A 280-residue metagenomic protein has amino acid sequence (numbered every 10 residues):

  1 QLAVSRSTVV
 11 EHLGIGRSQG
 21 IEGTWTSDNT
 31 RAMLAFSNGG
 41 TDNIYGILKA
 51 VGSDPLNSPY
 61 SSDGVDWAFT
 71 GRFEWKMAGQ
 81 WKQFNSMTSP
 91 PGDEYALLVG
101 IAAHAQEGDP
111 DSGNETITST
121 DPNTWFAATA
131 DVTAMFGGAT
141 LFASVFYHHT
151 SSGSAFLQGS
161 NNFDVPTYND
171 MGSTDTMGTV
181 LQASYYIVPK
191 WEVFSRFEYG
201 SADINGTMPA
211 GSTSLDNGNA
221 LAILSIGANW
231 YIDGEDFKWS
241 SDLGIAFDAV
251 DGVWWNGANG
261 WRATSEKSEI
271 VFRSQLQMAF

Functional and structural regions predicted by a protein language model:
Q1-E74, Q80-G100, E107-T118, M208-L215 (+2 more regions): Surface-exposed coil loops of outer-membrane beta-barrel proteins
G64, G92-F280: Outer-membrane beta-barrel pore domains
